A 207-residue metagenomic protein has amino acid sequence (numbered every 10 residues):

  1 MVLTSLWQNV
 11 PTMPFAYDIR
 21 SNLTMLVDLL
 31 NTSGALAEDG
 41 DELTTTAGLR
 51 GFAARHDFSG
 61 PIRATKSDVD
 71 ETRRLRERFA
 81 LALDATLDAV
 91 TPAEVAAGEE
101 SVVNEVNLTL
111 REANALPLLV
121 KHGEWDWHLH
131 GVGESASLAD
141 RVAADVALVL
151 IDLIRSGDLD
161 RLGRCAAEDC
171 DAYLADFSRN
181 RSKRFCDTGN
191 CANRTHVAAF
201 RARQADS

Functional and structural regions predicted by a protein language model:
M1-R164, D171-A172: Short helix-coil boundary/hinge micro-motifs
R164-D169, T188-N190: Short, cysteine/histidine-rich loop/knuckle motifs that typically chelate Zn2+
C170-A175, C191, H196: Short functional micro-motifs and their immediate structural scaffolds
R181-A192: Cysteine-rich micro-motifs
A202-S207: Contiguous alpha-helical segments
